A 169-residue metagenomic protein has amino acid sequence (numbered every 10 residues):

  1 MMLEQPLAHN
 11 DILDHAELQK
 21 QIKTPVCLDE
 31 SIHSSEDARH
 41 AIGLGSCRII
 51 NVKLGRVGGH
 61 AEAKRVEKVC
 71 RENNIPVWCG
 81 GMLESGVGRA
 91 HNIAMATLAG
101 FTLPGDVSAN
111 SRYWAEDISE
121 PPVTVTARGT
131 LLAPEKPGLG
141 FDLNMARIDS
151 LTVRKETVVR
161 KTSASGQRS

Functional and structural regions predicted by a protein language model:
M2, A8-C27, I32-T130: Shared catalytic-loop signature of beta/alpha-barrel
R65, V87, K136, M145-R147: Residue-level recognition of conserved structural "scaffold" positions that shape functional pockets and channels
A94, G100, P137, A146-I148: Ubiquitous "structural anchor" signal
A127-L139, M145: C-terminal accessory segments
L139-S169: Extended hydrophobic packing segments that form well-structured cores
